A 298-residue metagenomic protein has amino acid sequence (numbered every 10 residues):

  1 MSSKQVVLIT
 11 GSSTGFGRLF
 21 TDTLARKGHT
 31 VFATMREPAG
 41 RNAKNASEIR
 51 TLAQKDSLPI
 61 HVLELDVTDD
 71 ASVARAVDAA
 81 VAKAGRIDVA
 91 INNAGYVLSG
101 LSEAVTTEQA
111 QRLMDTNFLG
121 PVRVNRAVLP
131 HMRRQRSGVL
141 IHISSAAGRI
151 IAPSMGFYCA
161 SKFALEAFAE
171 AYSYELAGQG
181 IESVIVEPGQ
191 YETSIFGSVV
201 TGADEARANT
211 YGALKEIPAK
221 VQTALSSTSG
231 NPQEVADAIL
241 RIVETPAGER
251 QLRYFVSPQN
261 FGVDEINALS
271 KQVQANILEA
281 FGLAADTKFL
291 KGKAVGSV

Functional and structural regions predicted by a protein language model:
S2-R36: Canonical Rossmann dinucleotide-binding motif of NAD(H)/NADP(H)-dependent dehydrogenases/reductases, specifically
D56-P59, A79-N92, L98: A glycine-rich helix->loop->beta "capping" turn within Rossmann-like NAD(P)(H)-dependent oxidoreductase domains
E64-R75, T107: The beta1-alpha1 cofactor-binding region of Rossmann-like NAD(H)/NADP(H)-dependent oxidoreductases
L101-S102, Q109-Q111: Substrate-binding pocket helix/loop in short-chain dehydrogenase/reductase
N125, S161: Active-site helix of classical SDR
S145: Residue(s) in the substrate-gating loop at a strand-loop-helix junction that position the organic substrate next
E175, Q179-L225: C-terminal beta-strand-loop-alpha-helix "lid" module of Rossmann-like NAD(P)-dependent dehydrogenases
